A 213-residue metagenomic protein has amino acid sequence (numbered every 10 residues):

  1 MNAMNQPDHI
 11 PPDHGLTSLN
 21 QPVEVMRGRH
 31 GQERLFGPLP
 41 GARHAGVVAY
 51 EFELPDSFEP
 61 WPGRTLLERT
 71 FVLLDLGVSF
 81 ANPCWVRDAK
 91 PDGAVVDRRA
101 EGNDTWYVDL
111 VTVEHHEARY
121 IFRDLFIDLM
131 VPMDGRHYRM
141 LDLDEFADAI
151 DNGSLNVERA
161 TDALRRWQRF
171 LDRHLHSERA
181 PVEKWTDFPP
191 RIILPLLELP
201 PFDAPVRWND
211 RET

Functional and structural regions predicted by a protein language model:
M1-R69: Charge-rich, low-complexity N-terminal segments
R43-A100, W106-H116: Catalytic core of tubulin tyrosine ligase-like
L54, V78, R99, A160-A163 (+2 more regions): Intrinsically disordered, low-complexity regions enriched in Ser/Pro/Gly/Gln/His and often acidic
T105-Y107, D124-F126: Extracellular structured ligand-interaction cores
H116, E158, V182-T186: Hydrophobic/basic alpha-helical segments enriched in Actinobacteria
R119-R123: Short loop/turn motifs at secondary-structure junctions and domain boundaries
L125-R173: A hydrophobic, small-residue-rich beta->alpha segment in the mid-to-C-terminal subdomain of diverse proteins
R166-T213: Cysteine/selenocysteine-centered motifs that mediate thiol-based redox chemistry or coordinate metal-sulfur cofactors
